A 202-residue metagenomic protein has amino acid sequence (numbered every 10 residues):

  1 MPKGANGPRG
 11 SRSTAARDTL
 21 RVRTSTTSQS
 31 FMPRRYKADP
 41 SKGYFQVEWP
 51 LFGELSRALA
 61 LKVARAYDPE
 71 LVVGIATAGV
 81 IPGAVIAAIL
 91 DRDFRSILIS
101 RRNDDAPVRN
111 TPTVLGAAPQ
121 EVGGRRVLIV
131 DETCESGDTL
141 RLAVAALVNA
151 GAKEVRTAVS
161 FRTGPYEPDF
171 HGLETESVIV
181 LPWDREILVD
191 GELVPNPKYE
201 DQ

Functional and structural regions predicted by a protein language model:
P2-Q202: PRPP-associated nucleotide enzymes
